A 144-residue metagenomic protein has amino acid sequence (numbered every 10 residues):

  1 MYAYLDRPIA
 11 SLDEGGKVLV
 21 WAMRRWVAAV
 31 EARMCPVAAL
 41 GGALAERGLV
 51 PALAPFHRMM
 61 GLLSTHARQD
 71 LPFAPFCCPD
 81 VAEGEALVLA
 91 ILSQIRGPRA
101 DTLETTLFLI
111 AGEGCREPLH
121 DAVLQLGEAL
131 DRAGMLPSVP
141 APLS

Functional and structural regions predicted by a protein language model:
M1-S144: Polar/charged low-complexity regulatory segments
